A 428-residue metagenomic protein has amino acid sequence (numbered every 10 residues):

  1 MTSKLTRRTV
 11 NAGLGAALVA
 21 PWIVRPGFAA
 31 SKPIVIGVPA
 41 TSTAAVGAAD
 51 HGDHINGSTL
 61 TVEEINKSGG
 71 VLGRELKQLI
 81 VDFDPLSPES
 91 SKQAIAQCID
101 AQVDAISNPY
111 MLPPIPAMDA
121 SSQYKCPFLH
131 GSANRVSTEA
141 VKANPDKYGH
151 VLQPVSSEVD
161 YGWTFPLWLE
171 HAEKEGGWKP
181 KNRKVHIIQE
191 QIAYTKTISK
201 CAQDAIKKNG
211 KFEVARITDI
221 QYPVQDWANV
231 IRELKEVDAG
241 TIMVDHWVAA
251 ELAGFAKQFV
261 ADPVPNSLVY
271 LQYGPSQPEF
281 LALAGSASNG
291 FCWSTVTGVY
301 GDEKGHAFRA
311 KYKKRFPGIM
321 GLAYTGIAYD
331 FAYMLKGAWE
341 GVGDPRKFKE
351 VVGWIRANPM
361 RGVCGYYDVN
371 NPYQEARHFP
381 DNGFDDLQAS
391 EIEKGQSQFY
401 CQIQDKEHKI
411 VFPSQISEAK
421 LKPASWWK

Functional and structural regions predicted by a protein language model:
T2, T9-A29: N-terminal export signals
R25-P39, V71-E75, G177-R183: Immediate post-signal peptide segment of exported/extracytoplasmic ligand-binding proteins
G37-T59, V81-P88, Y110, I188-T197 (+1 more regions): Extracytoplasmic "Venus flytrap"
A49-D53, S68-V141, P154, D219-A228 (+1 more regions): Beta-alpha junction/loop-to-helix N-cap segments that form part of ligand/metal-binding clefts
N56-Q78, E175-G177, N209-K211: Signal peptide-proximal N-terminal region of secreted/periplasmic/extracellular or secretory-lumen proteins
D104-I217, S267-N289, W293: Extracytoplasmic ligand/sensor domains, especially the bilobed periplasmic-binding protein
V155, Q258-F331, G341-V342, S414-E418 (+1 more regions): Extracellular/periplasmic periplasmic-binding protein-like sensory domains
K314-L322, K336-I410: Segments of small-molecule ligand-sensing domains
